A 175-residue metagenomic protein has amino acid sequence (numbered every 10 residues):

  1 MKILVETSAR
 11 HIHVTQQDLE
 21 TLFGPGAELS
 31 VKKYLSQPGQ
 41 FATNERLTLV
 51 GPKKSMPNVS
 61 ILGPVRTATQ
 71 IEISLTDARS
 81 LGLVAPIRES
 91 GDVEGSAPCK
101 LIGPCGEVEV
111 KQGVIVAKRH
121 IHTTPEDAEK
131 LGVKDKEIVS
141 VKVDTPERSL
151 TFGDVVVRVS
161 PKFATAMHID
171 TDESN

Functional and structural regions predicted by a protein language model:
M1: Catalytic domains of riboflavin
L4-E6, H11-P52, P57-P104, E109-K136 (+2 more regions): Short beta-strand-centered segments at strand-helix junctions
T145: Acidic, glycine-rich active-site loops and adjacent beta-strand->loop/helix elements that engage anionic groups
